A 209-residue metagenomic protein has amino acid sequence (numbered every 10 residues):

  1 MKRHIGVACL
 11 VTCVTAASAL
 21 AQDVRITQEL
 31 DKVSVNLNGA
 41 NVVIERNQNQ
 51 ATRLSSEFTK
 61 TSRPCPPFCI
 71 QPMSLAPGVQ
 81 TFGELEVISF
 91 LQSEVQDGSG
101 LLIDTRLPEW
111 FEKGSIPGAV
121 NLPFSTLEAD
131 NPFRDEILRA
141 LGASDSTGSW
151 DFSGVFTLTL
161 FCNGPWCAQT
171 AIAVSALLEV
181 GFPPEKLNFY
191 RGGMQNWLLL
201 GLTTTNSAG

Functional and structural regions predicted by a protein language model:
M1-C9: Bacterial N-terminal signal peptides that target proteins for export
A8-A16: Bacterial N-terminal signal peptides
L20-K113: Flexible, polar/low-complexity N-terminal or interdomain linker segments that lie immediately upstream of folded
I88-F156: Mid-length scaffold segments of soluble, non-membrane domains
L107-F111, T126-A129, G164-A168, G193-W197: Solvent-exposed loop/turn segments at secondary-structure junctions within structured extracellular/periplasmic domains
K113-P117, R134, T170-V174, L200-G201: Short, solvent-exposed loop/turn and secondary-structure capping segments
A140-Q195: Catalytic cysteine-centered active loop of the rhodanese-like fold, especially the PTP/DSP P-loop
L200-G209: Active-site neighborhoods of enzymes that stabilize oxyanions during catalysis
